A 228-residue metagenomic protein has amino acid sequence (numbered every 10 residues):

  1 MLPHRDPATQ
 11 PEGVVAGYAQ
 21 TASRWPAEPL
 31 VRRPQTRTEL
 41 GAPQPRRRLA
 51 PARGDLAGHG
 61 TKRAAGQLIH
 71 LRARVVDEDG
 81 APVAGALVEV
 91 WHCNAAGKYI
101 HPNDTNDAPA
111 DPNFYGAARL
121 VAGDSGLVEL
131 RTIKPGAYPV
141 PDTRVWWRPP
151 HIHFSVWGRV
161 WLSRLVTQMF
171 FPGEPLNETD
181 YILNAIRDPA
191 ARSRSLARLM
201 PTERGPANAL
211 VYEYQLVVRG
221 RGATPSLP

Functional and structural regions predicted by a protein language model:
M1-P228: Beta-strand-dominated extracellular/periplasmic modules and repeats in secreted or surface-exposed proteins
